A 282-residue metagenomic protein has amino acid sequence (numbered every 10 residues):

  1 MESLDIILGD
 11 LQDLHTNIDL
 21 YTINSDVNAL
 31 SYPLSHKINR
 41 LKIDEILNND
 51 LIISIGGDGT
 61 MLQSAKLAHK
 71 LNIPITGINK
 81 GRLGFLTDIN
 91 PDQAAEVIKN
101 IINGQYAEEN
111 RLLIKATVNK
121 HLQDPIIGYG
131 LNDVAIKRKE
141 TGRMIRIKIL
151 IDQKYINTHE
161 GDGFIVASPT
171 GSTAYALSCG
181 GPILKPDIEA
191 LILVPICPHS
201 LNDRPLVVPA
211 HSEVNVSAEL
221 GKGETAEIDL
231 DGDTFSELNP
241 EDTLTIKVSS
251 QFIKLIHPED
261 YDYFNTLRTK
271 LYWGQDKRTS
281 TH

Functional and structural regions predicted by a protein language model:
M1-L51, I55, Q63, D92-A107 (+1 more regions): ATP/NTP phosphate-donor binding region
E2-L4, G59-S64, T173-S178: Short glycine/serine/threonine-rich phosphate/pyrophosphate-binding segments that cradle anionic phosphate groups
N24-N28, C197, S250: Residues in the short beta-alpha loop(s) of Rossmann-like NAD(P)-binding domains
A29, G81-L86, I183-L184, H199-L201: Short gly/pro/ser/thr-enriched loop/turn and capping motifs at secondary-structure boundaries
Q63, A68-K80, F85: Gly/Ser-rich helix-loop-strand patches that form or flank binding pockets for ribonucleotide-derived cofactors
R82-D162: Catalytic core of DAGKc-family lipid kinases
I136, D152-Y155, D203-H282: ATP/nucleoside-binding phosphotransfer catalytic cores, i.e., glycine-rich phosphate-binding loops
N157-D162, V166-N202: Gly/Ser/Thr-rich active-site loops/lids in small-molecule metabolic enzymes that frequently grip phosphoryl groups
